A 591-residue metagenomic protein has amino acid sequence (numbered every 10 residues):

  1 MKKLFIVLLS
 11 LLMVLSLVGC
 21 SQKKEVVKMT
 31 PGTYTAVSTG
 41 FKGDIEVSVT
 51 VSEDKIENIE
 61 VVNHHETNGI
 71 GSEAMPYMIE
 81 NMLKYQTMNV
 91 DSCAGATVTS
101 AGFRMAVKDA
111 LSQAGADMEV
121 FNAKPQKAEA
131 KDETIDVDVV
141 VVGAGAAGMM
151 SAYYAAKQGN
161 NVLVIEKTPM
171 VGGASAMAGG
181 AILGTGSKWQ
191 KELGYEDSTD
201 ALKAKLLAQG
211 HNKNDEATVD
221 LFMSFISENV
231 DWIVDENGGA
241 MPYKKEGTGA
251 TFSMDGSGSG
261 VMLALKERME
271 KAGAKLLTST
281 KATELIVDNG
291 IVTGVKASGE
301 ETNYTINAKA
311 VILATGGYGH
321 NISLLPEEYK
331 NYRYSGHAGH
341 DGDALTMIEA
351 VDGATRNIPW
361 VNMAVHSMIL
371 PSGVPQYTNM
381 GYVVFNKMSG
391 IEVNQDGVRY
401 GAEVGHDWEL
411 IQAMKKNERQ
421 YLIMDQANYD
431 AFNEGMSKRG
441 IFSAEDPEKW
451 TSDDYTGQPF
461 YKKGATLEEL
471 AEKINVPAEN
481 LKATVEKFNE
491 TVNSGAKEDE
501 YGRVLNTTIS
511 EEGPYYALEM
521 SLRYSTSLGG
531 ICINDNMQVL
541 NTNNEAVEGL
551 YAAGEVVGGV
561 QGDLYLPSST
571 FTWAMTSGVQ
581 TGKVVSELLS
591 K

Functional and structural regions predicted by a protein language model:
E25-Q126: Active-site- and interface-proximal helix/loop "cap" or "latch" segments in soluble metabolic and energy-transducing
E60, E284, N480-L564: A glycine-rich dinucleotide-binding beta-alpha-beta segment and adjacent secondary-structure elements that constitute
A128-A147, L163: Beta1/beta-strand and adjacent pyrophosphate-binding region of the FAD-binding site in flavoprotein oxidoreductases
T134-V137, G299-A310, A546: Core beta-strand elements of the Rossmann-like FAD/NAD(P) dinucleotide-binding domain in flavoenzyme oxidoreductases
N161, M170, A176-K275, S279 (+3 more regions): Conserved N-terminal/central alpha/beta ligand/cofactor-binding core
T278-I291: A conserved short coil-to-beta-strand element within the FAD-binding core of flavoproteins
G299, I306-P371, S568-F571, Q580: Glycine-rich loop(s) and the adjacent beta-strand/alpha-helix scaffold that form part
L345-E349, A354-I474: An anion/pyrophosphate-binding glycine-rich loop and adjacent beta-alpha core in soluble alpha-beta enzymes
